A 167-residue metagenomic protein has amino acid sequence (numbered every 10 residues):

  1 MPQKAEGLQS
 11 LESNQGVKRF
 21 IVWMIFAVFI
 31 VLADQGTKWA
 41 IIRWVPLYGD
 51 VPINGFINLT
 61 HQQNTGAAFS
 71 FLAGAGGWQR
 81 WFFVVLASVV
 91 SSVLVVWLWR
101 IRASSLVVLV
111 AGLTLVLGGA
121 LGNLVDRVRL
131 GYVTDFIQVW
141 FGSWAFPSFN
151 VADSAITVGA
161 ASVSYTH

Functional and structural regions predicted by a protein language model:
M1-Y165: Alpha-helical transmembrane bundles and membrane-interface segments of multipass inner-membrane proteins
